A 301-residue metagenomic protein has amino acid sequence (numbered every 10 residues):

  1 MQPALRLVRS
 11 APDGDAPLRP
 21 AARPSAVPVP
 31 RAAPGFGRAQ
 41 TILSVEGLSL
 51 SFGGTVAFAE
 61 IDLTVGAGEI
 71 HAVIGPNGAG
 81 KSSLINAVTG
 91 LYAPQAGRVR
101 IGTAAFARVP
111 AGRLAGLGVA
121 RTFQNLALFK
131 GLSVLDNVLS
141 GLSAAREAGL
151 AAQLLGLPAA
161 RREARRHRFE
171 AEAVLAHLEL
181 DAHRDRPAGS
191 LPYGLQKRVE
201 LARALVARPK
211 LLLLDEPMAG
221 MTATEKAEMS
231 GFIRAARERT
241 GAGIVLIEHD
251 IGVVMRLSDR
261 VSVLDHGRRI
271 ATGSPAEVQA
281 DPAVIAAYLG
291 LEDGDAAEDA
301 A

Functional and structural regions predicted by a protein language model:
Q2-A301: Glycine-rich phosphate-binding loops of nucleotide-dependent enzymes
